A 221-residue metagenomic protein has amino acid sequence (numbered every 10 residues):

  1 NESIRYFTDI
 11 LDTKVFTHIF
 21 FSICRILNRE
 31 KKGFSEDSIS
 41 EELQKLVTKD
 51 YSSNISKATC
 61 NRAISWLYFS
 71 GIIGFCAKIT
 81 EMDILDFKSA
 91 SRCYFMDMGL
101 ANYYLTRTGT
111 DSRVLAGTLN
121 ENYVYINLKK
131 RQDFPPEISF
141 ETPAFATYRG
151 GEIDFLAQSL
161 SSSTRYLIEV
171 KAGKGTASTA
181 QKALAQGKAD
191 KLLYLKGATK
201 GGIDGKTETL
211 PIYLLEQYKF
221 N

Functional and structural regions predicted by a protein language model:
N1-I153, A157-S159: Accessory nucleic acid-recognition modules appended to NTPase machines
A90-S91, S163, D190, G205: Sequence-level motif detector for i,i+2 pairs with an aromatic at +2
T110, S161-S163, K174-G175: Short, surface-exposed beta-strand-loop junctions and turns on beta-sheet-rich folds
R113-V114, L167-K171: Short, glycine/charged-rich beta-strand-loop motifs at protein surfaces that mediate ligand recognition and catalysis
A144, Y166, K191-Y194: A structural signal for isolated positions on well-ordered beta-strands in alpha/beta enzyme cores
A157-L167: Active-site beta-strand-loop-beta-strand hairpin of nuclease catalytic cores that positions key catalytic residues
K171-F220: Catalytic cores of nucleic-acid endonucleases
